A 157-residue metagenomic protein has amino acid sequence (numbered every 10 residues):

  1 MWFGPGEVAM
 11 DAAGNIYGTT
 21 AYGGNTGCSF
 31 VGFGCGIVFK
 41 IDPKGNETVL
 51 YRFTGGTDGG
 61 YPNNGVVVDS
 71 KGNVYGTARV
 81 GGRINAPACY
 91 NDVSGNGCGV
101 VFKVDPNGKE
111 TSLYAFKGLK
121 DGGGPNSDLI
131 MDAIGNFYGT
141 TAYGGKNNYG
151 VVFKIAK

Functional and structural regions predicted by a protein language model:
M1-K157: Extracellular beta-propeller repeat domains
